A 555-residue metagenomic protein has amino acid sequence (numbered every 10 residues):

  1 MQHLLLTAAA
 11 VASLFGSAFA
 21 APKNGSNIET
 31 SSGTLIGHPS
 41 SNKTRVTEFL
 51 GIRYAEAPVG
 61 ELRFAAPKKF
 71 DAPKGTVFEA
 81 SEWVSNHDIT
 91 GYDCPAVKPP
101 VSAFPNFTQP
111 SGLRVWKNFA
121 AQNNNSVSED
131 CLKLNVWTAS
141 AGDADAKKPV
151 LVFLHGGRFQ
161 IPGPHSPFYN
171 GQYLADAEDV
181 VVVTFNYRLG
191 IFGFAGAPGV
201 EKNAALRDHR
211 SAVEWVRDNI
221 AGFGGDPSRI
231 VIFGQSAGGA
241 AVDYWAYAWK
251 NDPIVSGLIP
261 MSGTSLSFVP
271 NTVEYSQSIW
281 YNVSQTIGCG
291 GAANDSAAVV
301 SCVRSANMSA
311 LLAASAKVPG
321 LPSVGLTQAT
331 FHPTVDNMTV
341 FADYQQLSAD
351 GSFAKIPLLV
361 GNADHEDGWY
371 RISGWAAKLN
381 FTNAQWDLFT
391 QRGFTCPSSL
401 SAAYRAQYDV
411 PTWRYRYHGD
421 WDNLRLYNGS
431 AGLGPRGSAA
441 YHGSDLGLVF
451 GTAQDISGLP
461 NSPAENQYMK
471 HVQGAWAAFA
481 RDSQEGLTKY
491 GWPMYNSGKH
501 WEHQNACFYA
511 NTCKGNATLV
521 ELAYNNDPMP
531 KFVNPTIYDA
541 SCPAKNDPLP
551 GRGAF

Functional and structural regions predicted by a protein language model:
M1-K23, W476: Fungal secretory targeting signals
F15, A21-V200, T327, N461-Y468 (+3 more regions): Non-catalytic accessory segments of hydrolases
C131, E201-G222, S278-Q285: Alpha/beta-hydrolase active-site loop
D145-K147, A197-A204, E214-F233, G290: Gly/Ser-rich "nucleophile elbow"/oxyanion-hole loop immediately N-terminal to the catalytic nucleophile in hydrolases
A146-V150, A177-V181, D226-I230, N251-G257 (+2 more regions): Loop/turn elements at helix/coil->beta-strand transitions in domains of secreted/extracellular proteins
F159-Q160, G234-Y244: Glycine-rich nucleophile elbow surrounding the catalytic serine of serine-hydrolase chemistry
D218, G222, R229, Y247 (+5 more regions): Substrate-access "cap/lid" subdomains that shape and gate the entrance to catalytic or ligand-binding pockets
Y408-F555: Mobile gating loops/cap/lid regions near enzyme active sites that modulate substrate access
